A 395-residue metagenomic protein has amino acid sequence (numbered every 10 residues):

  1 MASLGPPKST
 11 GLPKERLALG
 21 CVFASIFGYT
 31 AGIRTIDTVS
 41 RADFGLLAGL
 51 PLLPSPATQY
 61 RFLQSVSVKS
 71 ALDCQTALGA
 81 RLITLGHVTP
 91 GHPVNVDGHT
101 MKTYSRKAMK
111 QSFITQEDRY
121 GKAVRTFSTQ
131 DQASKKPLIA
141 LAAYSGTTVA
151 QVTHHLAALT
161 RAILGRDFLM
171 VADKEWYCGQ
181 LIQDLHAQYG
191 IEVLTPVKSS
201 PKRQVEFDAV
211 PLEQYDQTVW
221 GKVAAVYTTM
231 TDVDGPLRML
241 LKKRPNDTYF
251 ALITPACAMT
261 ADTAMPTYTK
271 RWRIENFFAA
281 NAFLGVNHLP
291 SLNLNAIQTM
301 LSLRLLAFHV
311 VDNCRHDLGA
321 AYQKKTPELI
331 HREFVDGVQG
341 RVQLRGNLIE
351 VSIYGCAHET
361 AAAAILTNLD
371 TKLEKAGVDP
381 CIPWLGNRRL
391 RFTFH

Functional and structural regions predicted by a protein language model:
S3-S9, T260-T267, F283-T299, R315-T326: Short, solvent-exposed helix-loop connector elements
K8-A77, T89, D131, P137 (+1 more regions): Short, positively charged, Gly/Tyr-enriched micro-motifs that form contact patches at catalytic or ligand/partner
K8-S9, Q217-A224, A307-H395: A short, flexible helix-boundary coil/loop motif
G20-C21, T35-V39, S55, Q59 (+7 more regions): Short, conserved catalytic/metal-binding motifs centered on acidic residues
L52, P56-T129: Active-site-proximal, Lys/Arg-enriched surface segment that forms a nucleic-acid-binding/basic interface patch
Q116-L164: Electropositive, glycine- and tryptophan-enriched low-complexity nucleic-acid-binding patches
T147-K202: Domain-level cores of phosphate- or acyl-group-handling catalytic modules
Q183, A187-F283, T367-H395: An anionic, glycine-rich sequence signature occurring as long contiguous blocks
